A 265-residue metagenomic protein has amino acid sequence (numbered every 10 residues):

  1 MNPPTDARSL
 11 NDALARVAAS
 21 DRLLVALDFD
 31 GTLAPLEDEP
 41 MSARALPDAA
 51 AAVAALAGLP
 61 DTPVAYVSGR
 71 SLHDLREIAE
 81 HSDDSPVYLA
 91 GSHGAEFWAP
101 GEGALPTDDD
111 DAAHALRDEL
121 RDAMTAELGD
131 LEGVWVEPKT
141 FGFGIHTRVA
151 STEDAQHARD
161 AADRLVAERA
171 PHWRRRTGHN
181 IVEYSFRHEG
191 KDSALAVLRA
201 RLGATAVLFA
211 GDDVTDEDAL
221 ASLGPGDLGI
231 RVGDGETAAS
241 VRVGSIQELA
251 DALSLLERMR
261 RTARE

Functional and structural regions predicted by a protein language model:
M1-F29, L33-E37, D48, R199-A200 (+1 more regions): Non-catalytic pre-domain segments flanking phosphatase-related domains
N2-A7, S20, D192-E265: Mg2+-dependent phosphoryl-transfer enzymes with acidic/Ser/Thr/Gly-rich catalytic loops
R44-V136: Active-site phosphate-binding/coordination module
R70-Y88, E153-W173: Substrate-recognition/cap helix-loop segment adjacent to the acidic, metal-dependent catalytic center of Asp-based
S92, W98-A115, D122, R176-A204: Substrate-recognition "cap/lid" segment bordering the active-site pocket of phosphatases
V134-K139, R174-T177: Short beta-strand
F141-T147, N180-S185: A generic structural motif
